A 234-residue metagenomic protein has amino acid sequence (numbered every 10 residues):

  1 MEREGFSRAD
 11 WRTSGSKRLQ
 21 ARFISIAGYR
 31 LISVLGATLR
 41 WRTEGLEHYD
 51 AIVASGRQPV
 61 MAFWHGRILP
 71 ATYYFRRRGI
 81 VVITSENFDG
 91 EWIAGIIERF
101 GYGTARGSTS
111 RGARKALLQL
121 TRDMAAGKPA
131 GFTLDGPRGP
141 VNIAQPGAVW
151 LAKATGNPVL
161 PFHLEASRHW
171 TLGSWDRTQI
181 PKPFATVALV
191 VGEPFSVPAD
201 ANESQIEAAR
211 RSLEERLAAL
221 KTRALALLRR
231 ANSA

Functional and structural regions predicted by a protein language model:
M1-T72, R76-R78, A208, S212-A234: Membrane-anchoring hydrophobic helices of lipid-metabolizing enzymes
R42, S110-R114, V141: A conditional alpha-helix N-cap/helix-loop micro-motif detector
Q58-R111, T171: Catalytic core of membrane glycerolipid acyltransferases/transacylases, capturing the structured, soluble-facing
G90-A94, K115-R122: Short, charged beta->alpha transition segments
G103, P129, P158: Residue-level detector of anion-binding/catalytic polar loops
G107, T133, P161-L164: Generic beta-sheet signal
Q119-L151, T155: Catalytic-site beta-strand/loop segments enriched in glycine and acidic/polar residues
I143-E203: A cross-family acyltransferase "interaction/gating" segment
